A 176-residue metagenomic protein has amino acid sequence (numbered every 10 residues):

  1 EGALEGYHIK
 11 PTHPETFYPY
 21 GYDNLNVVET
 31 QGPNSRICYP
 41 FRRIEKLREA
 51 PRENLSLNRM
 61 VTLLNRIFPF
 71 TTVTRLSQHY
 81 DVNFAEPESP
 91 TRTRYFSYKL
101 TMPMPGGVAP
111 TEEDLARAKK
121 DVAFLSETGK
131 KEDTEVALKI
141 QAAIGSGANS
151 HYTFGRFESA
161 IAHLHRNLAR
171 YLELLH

Functional and structural regions predicted by a protein language model:
E1-H176: C-terminal catalytic domain of Rieske-type non-heme iron oxygenases
